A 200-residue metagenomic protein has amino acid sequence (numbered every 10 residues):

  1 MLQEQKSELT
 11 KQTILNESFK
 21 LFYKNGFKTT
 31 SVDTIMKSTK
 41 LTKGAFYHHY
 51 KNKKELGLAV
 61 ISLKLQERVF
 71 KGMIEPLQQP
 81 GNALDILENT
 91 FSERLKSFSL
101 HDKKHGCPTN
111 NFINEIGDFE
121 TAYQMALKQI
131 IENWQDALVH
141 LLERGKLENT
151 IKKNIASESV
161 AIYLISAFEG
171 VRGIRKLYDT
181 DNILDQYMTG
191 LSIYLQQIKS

Functional and structural regions predicted by a protein language model:
M1, N89-S97, D136, H140-R144 (+4 more regions): C-terminal peripheral helix-coil segments that are non-catalytic and often amphipathic
M1-N25, T29-L41, E55: Basic, helix-initiating cap at the start of DNA-binding domains
E8-N16, K28-T29, H49-I74, E88-L95 (+1 more regions): An amphipathic alpha-helix adjacent to DNA-recognition modules
F22, S31-V32, K43, K53 (+4 more regions): Amphipathic alpha-helical segments enriched in hydrophobic/aromatic and basic residues that form the DNA-contacting
K40-Y50: Short hydrophobic/aromatic patch on the recognition helix
A59, I74-K104, S157-L164: Hydrophobic alpha-helical connector segments
I86, L100-A122: Amphipathic alpha-helical segments used for helix-helix packing
M125-I131, L147-Y163: All-alpha amphipathic helical-bundle segments outside canonical DNA-binding/catalytic cores that form hydrophobic
